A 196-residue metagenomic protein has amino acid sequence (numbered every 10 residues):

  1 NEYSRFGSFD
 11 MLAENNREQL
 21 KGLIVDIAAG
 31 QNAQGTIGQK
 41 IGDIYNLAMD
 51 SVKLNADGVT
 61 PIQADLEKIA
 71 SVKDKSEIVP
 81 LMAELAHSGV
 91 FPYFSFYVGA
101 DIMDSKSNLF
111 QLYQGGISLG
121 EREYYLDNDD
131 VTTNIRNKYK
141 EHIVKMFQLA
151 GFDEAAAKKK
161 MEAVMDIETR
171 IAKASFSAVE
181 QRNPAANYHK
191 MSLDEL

Functional and structural regions predicted by a protein language model:
N1-L196: Zn2+-dependent metallopeptidase catalytic domains
